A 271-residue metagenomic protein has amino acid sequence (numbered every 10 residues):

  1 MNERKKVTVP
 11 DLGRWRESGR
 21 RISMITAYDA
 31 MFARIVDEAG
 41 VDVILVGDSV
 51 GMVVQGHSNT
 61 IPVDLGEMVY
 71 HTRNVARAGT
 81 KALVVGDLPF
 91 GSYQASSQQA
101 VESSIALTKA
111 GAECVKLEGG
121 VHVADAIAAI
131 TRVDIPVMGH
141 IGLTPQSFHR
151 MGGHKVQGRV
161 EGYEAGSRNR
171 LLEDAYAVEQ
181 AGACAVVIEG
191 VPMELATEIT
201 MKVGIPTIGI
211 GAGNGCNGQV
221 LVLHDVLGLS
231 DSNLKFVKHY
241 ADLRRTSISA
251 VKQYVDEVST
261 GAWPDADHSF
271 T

Functional and structural regions predicted by a protein language model:
N2-T271: Alpha/beta enzyme core
